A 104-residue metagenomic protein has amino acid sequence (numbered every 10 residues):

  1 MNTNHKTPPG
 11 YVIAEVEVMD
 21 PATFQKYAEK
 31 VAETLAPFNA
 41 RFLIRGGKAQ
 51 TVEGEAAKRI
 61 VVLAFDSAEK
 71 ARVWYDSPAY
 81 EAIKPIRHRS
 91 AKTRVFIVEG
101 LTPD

Functional and structural regions predicted by a protein language model:
M1-R59, D66-D76, E99-D104: Short S/T/G/P-rich N-terminal loop/turn motif that feeds into the first structured element of a domain
R72, Y80-F96: C-terminal structural segments of small proteins and small subunits
